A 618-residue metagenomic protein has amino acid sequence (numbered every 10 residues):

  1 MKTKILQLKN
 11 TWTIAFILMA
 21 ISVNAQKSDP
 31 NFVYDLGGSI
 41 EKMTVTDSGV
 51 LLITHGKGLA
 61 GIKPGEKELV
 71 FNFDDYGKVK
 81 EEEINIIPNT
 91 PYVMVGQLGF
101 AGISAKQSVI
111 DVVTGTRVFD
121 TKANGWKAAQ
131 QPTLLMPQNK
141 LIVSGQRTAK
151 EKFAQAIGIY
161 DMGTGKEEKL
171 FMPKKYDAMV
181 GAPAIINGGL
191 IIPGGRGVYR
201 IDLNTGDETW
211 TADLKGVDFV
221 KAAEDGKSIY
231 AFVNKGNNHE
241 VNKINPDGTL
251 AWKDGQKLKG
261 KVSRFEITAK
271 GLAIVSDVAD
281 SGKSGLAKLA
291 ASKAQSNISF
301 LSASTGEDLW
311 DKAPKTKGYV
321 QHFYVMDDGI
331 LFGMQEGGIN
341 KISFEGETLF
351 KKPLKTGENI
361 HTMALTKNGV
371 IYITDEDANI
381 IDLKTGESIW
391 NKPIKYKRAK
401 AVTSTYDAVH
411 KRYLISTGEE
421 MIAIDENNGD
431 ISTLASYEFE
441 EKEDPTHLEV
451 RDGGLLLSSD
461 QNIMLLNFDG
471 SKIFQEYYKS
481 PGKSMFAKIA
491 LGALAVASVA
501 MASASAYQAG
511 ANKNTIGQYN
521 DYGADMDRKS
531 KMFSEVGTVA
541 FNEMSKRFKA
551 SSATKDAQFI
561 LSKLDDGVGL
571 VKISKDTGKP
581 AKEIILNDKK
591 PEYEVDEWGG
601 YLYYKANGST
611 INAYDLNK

Functional and structural regions predicted by a protein language model:
K2-T13: Bacterial N-terminal signal peptides that target proteins for export
T3-I5, S22-V23, M136: Glycine-centered signal
F16-N24: Hydrophobic h-region of N-terminal signal peptides that target proteins for export in Gram-negative bacteria
Q26-K618: Secretory-pathway ectodomains
